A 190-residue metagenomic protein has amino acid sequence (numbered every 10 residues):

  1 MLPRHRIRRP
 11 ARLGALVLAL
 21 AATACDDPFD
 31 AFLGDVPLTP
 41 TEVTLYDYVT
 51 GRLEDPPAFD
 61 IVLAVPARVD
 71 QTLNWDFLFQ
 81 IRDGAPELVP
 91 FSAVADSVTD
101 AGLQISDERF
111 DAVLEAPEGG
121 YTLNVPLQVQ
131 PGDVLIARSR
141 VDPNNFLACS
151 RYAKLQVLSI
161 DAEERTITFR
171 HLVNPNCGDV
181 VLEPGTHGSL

Functional and structural regions predicted by a protein language model:
M1-T23: Sec-dependent bacterial lipoprotein signal peptides
C25-L190: Surface-exposed, beta-sheet-biased, low-hydrophobicity segments with strongly acidic/polar composition
